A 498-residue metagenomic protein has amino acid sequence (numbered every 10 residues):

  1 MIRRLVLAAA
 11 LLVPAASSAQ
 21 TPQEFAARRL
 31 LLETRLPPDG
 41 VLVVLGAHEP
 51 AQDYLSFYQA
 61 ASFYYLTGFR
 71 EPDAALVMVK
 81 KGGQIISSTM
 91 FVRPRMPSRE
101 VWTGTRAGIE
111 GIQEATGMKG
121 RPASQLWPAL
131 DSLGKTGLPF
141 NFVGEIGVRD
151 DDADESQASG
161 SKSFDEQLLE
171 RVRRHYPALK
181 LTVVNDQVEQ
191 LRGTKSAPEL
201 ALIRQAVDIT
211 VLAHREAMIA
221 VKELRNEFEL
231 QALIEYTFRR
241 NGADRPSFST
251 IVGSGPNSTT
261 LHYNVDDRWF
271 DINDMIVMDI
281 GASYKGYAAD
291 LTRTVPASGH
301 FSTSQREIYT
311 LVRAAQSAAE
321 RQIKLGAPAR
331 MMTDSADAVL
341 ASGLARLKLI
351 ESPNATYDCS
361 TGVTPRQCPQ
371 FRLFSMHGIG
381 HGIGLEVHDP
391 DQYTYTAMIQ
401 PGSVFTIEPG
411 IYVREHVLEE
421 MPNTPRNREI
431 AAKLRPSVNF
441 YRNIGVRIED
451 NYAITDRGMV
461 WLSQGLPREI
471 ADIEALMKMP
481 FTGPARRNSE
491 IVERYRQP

Functional and structural regions predicted by a protein language model:
M1-R4: Positively charged n-region of N-terminal signal peptides that target proteins for export
V6-P14: Bacterial N-terminal signal peptides
S18-P498: Active-site neighborhoods and metal-handling regions in enzymes and metal-associated proteins
